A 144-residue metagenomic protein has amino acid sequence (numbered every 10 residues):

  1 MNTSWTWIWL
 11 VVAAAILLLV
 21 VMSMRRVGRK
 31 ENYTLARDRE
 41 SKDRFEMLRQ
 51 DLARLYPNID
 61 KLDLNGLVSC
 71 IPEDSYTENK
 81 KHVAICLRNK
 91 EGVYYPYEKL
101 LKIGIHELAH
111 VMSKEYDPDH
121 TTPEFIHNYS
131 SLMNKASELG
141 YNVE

Functional and structural regions predicted by a protein language model:
M1-K102, V111-E144: Active-site-proximal or metal-binding-adjacent scaffold patches in catalytic folds
E107: Walker B catalytic acidic pair
